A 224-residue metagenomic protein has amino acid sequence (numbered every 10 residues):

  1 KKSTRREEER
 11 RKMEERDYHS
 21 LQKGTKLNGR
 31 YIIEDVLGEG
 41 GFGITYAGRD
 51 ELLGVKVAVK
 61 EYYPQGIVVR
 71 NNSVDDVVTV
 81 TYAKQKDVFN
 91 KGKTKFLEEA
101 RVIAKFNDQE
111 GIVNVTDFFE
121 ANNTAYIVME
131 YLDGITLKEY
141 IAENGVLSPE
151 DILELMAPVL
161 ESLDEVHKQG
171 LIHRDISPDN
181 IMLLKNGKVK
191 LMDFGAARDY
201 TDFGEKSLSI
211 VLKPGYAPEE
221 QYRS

Functional and structural regions predicted by a protein language model:
S73-K105: AlphaC helix of the eukaryotic protein kinase fold
F118: Activation-segment/catalytic-loop signature of the eukaryotic protein kinase fold
N122-T136: Conserved short submotifs of the Hanks-type protein kinase catalytic core that shape the nucleotide-binding pocket
L137-L147: AlphaC helix of the protein kinase catalytic domain
L155-M156: Activation segment signature within eukaryotic-like protein kinase domains
L160-L171: Protein kinase catalytic-loop region centered on the HRD/HxD motif
S207-Q221: Conserved activation segment of eukaryotic-like protein kinases, specifically the C-terminal portion of the activation
